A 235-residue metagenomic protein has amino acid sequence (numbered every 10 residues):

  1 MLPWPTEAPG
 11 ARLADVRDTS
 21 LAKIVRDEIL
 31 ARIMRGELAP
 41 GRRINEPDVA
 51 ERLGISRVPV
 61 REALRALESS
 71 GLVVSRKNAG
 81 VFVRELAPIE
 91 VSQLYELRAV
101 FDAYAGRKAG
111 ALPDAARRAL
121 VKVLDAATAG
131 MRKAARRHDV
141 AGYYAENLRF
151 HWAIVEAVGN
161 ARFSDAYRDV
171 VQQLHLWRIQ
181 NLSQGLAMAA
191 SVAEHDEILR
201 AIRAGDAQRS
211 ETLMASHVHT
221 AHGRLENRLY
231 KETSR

Functional and structural regions predicted by a protein language model:
M1-A111, H222-R235: Short linear motifs at protein or domain termini
S20, V121-K122, L186-A189: Short helix-capping and inter-helix turn/linker motifs at the boundaries of alpha-helical repeat units
I29, R52, L186-R235: C-terminal regulatory/effector modules of DNA-binding transcriptional regulators
I33, A109, P113, A135 (+1 more regions): Hydrophobic residues in alpha-helical segments
A87, D139, G205-D206: Acidic/polar helix N-cap motif
A87-P88, W177-N181: Short alpha-helical transmembrane interface motifs in multi-pass membrane proteins
L94, R98, A116-I179, A193-R200 (+1 more regions): Conserved amphipathic alpha-helical segments that form helical-bundle/coiled-coil interaction surfaces
G110-A111, G159, S183: Short helix-capping/hinge motifs at transmembrane helix termini and TM-loop junctions
